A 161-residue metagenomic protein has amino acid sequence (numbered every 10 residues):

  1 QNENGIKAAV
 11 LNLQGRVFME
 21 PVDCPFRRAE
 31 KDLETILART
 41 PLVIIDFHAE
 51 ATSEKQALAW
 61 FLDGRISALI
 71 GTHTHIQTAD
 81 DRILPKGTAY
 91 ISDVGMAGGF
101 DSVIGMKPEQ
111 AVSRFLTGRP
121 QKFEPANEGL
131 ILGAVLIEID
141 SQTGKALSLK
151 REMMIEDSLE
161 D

Functional and structural regions predicted by a protein language model:
Q1-T40: Binuclear metal-dependent hydrolase catalytic cores centered on His/Asp/Glu-rich metal-binding motifs
N2-N4, P85-K86, E138-K145: Short acidic-glycine loop/turn motifs at beta-strand connectors
L11, I44, H73, I137: Divalent metal-coordination and catalytic microenvironments
V17-P21, A51-K55, T78-A79, S158: Short, well-ordered, mixed-charge alpha-helical segments that flank or form enzyme active sites
D23-R28, S53, A57, G129-L132 (+1 more regions): Conserved active-site and cofactor/substrate-binding residues in soluble primary-metabolism enzymes
R27-L37, P41-T52, Q56-A59, D63-A68: Conserved, well-structured core segments that form or line functional sites
T52-P125: Conserved beta-sheet core of the metallophosphoesterase superfamily
A111-D161: A short C-terminal boundary segment appended to hydrolase-like catalytic domains
